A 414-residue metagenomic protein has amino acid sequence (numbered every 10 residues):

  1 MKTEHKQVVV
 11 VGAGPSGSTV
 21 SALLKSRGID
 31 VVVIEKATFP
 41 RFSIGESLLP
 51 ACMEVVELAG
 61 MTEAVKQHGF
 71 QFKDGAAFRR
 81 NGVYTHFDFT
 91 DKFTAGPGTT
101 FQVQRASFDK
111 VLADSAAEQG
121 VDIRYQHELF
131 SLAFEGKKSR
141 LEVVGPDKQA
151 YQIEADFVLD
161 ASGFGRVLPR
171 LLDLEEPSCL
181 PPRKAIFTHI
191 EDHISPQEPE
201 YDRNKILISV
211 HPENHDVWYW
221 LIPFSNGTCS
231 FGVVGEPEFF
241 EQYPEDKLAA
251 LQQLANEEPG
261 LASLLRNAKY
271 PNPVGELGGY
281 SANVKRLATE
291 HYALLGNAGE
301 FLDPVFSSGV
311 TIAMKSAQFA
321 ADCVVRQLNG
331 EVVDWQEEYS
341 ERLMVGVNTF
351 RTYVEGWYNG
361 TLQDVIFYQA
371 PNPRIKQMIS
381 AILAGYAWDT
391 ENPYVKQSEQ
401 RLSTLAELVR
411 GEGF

Functional and structural regions predicted by a protein language model:
K2-G14: Beta1/beta-strand and adjacent pyrophosphate-binding region of the FAD-binding site in flavoprotein oxidoreductases
G17-S18: N-terminal Rossmann-fold NAD(P) dinucleotide-binding loop
K25-I44: Glycine-rich FAD pyrophosphate-binding loop
S43-N81: N-terminal FAD cofactor-binding segment of flavoenzymes
F93-D114, E241-D246: Short beta-strand to alpha-helix junction loop
S115-G260: Predominantly flavin-linked oxidoreductase catalytic cores and closely associated redox partners
F239-C323, N329-E337: FAD/FMN-dependent oxidoreductases across multiple families
D322-F414: C-terminal helical "tail/cap" subdomain of flavin- and related membrane-associated enzymes
